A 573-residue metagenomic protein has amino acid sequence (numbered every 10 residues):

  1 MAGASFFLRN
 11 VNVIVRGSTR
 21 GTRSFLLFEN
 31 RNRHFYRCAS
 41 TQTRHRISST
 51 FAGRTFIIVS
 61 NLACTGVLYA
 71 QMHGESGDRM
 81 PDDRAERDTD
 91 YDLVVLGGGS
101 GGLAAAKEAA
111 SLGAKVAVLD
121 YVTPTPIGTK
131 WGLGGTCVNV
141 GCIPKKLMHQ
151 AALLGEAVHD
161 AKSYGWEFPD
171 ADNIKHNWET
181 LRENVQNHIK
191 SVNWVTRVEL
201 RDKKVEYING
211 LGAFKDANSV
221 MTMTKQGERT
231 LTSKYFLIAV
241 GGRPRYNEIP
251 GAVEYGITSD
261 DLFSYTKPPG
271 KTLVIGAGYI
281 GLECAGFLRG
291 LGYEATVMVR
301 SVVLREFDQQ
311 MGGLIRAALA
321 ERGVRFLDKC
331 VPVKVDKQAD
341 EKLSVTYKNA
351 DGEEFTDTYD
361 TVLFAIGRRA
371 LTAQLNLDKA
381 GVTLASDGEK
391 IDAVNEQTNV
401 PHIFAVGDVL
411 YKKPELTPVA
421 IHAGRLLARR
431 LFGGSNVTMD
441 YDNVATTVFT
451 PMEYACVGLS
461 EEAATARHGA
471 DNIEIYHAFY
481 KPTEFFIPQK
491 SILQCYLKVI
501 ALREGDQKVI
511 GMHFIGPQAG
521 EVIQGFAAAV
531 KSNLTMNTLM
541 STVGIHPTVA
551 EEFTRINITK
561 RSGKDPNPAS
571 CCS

Functional and structural regions predicted by a protein language model:
M1-E75: N-terminal mitochondrial targeting presequence
S76-Y91, K107-P268, V299-R305, Q310-M311 (+6 more regions): Glycine-rich flavin
R87-G101, P268-G278: Beta1/beta-strand and adjacent pyrophosphate-binding region of the FAD-binding site in flavoprotein oxidoreductases
V94-L96, G212, T230-G241, V274-I275 (+2 more regions): Short hydrophobic core segments
L96-G101, A105-W131, V138, I143 (+3 more regions): Flexible, glycine-rich terminal cap/loop adjacent to redox cofactors in electron-transfer oxidoreductases
G101-E108, G281-C284, G290, L371-T372: Short glycine/serine/threonine-rich phosphate/pyrophosphate-binding segments that cradle anionic phosphate groups
E254-P268, D357-G433, G525: FAD-site-proximal beta/loop scaffold in flavoenzymes
T266-F307: Rossmann-like NAD(P)H-binding beta-loop-alpha module
